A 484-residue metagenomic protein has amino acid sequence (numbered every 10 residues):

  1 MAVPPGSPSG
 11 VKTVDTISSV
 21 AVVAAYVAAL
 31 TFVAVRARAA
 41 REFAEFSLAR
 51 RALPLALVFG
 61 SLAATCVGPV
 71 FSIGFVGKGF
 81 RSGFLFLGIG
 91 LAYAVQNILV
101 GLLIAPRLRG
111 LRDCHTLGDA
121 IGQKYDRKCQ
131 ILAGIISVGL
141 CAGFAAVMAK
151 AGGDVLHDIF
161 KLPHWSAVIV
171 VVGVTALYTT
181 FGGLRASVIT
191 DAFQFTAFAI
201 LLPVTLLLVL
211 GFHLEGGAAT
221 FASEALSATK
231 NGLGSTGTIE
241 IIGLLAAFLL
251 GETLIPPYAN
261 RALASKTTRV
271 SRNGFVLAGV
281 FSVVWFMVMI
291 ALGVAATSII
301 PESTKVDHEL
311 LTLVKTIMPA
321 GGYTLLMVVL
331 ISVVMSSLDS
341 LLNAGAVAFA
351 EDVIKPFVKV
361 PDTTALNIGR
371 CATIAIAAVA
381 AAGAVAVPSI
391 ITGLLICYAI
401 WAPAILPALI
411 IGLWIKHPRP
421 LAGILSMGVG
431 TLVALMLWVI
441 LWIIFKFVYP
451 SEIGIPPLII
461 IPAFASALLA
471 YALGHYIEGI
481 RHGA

Functional and structural regions predicted by a protein language model:
M1-K12: N-terminal amphipathic/basic-hydrophobic helices that include classical n-h-c signal peptides and signal-anchor
G10-A484: Membrane-embedded helix-loop-helix hairpins and adjacent transmembrane boundary segments in multi-pass transporters
